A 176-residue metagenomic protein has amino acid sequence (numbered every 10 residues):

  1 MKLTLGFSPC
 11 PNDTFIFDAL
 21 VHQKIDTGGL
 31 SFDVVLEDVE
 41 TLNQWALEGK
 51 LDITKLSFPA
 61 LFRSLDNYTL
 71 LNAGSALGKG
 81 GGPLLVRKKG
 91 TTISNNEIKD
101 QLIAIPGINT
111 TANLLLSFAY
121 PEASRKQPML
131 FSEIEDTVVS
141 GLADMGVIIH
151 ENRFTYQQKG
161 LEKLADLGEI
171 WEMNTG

Functional and structural regions predicted by a protein language model:
M1-A76: N-terminal hydrophobic or amphipathic helices and topogenic motifs
K2-H22, P83-D144, I149-E151: Bilobed "Venus flytrap"/periplasmic-binding protein-like clamshell domains and structurally analogous long
G29-S31, K50, L65-N67, G82 (+3 more regions): A generic structural signal for alpha->beta connector loops
D33-E37, K126-M129, L164: General small-molecule cofactor/ligand-binding pocket signal
A60-F62, T111, R153-F154: Glycine-rich nucleotide phosphate-binding loop and flanking beta-alpha elements of Rossmann-like dinucleotide-binding
R63-L65, L116, T155-K159: Short loop/helix-cap segments at secondary-structure boundaries that form the rim of catalytic
L70-I93, I170-G176: Hydrophobic/proline-rich hinge and linker segments of small-molecule sensing/allosteric domains, predominantly
S132-G176: Pocket-lining segment of extracytoplasmic ligand-binding domains
